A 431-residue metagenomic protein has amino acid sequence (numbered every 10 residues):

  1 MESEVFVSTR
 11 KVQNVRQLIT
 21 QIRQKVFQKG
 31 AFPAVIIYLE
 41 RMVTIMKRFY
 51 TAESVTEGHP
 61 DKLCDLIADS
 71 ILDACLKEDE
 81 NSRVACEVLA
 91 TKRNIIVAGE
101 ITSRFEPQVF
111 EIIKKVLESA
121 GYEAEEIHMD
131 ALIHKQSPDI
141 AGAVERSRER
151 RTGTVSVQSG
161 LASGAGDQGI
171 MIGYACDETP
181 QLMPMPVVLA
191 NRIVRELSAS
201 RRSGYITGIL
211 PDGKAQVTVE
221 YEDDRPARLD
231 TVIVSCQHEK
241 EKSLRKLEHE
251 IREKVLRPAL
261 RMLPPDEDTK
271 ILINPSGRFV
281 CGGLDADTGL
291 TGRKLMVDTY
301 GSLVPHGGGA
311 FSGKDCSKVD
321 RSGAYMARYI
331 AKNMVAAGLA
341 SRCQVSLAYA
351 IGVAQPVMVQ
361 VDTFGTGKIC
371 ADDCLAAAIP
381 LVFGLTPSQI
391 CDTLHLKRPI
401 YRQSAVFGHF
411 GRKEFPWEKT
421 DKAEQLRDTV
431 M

Functional and structural regions predicted by a protein language model:
Q28-I45: Short, Lys/Arg-enriched N-terminal segments with co-localized hydrophobic residues within the first ~10-30 amino acids
V43-A85: N-terminal, positively charged regions that mediate nucleic acid binding
T51, R93, E118, E126-C281 (+4 more regions): Glycine-rich, mobile lid/loop segments that gate access to catalytic sites or pores
E53-V55, H59-C64, S163-E178, V280-V304 (+2 more regions): Conserved phosphate/anionic-ligand binding catalytic regions in large, soluble enzymes, centered on
S82-C86, G213-V219, T269-I273, L339-A350: A short glycine-rich, hydrophobically flanked beta-strand micro-motif that places a catalytic Asp/Glu for divalent metal
E87-V88, S163, G169-C176, A215-H238 (+3 more regions): Short beta-strand elements
T91, R342, A350-M431: Internal helix-turn-beta structural module
K242-G338: Glycine-rich anion/phosphate-binding loop at the beta-strand->alpha-helix junction
